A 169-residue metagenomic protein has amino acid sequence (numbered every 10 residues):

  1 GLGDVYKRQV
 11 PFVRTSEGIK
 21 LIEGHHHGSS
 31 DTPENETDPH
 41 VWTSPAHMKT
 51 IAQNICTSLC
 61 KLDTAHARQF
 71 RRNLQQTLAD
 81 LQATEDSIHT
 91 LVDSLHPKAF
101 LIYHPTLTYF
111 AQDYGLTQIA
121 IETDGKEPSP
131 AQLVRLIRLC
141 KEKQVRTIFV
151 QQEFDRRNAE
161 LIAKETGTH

Functional and structural regions predicted by a protein language model:
G1-H169: Extracytoplasmic metal-acquisition and chelation regions
